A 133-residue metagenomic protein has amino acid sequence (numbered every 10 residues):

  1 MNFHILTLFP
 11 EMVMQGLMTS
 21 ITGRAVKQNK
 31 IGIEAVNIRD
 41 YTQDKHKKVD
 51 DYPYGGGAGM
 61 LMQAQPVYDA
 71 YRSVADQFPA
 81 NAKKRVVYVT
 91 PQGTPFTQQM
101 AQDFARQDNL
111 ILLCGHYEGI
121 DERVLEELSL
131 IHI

Functional and structural regions predicted by a protein language model:
M1-F78: N-terminal nucleotide/polyanion-binding subdomain common to many enzyme families
P10, H116-E118: Short, acidic/turn-prone active-site loops that include or flank metal/cofactor- and phosphate-binding residues
G16-S20, Q99, R123: Generic recognition of short, well-ordered alpha-helical segments
Q43, F96, D121: Conserved protein kinase catalytic core
Q63-H116: S-adenosyl-L-methionine/SAH cofactor-binding core of RNA-modifying enzymes
E118-L125: Short, glycine/polar-rich helix-capping loops at beta-to-alpha or helix-loop-helix junctions that flank or form
E127-S129: Short, structured coil segments at secondary-structure junctions
I131-I133: Conserved small/polar residues in nucleotide/adenosyl-binding loops
